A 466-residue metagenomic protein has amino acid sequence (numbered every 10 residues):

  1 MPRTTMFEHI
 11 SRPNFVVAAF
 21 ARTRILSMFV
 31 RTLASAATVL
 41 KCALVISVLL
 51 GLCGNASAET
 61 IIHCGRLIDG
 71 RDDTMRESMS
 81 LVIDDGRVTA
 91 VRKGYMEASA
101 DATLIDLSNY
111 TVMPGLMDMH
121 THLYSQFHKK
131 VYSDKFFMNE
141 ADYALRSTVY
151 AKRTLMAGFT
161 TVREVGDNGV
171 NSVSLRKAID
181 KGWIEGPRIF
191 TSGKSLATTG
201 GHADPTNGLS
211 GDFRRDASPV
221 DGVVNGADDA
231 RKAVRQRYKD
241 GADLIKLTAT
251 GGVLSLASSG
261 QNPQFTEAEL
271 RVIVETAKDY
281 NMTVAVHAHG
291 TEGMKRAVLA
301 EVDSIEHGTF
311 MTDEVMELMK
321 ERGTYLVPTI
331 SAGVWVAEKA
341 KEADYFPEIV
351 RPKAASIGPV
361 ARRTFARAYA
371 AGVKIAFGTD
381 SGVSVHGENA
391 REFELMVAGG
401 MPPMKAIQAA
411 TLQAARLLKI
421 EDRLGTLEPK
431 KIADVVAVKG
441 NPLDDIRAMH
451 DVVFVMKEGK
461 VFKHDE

Functional and structural regions predicted by a protein language model:
V39-L52: Bacterial N-terminal signal peptides
L67, R71-M113: Histidine-rich, glycine-flanked metal-binding segment
Y110-W183, T199-T206, A268, E292 (+1 more regions): Metal-associated gating/positioning segment near the N- to mid-region
S125-D142, K152-L155, T199-P219, V253-E267 (+1 more regions): Active-site gating loops and adjacent loop-to-helix segments of metal-dependent hydrolytic enzymes
F127-V131, S172, G201-H202, S255-A257 (+6 more regions): Histidine/acidic-residue-rich catalytic or RNA/ligand-binding cores of hydrolases and nuclease-related proteins
K135, D279-T283, Y345-I349, A355-P442: His/Asp/Glu-enriched, well-ordered alpha-helical/loop segment that forms or immediately abuts the divalent-metal
R146-S172, E185-S195, A242-S255, T283 (+2 more regions): Divalent metal-dependent hydrolysis catalytic cores, especially in the metallo-beta-lactamase
K177, K181-S195, Q261-V286, V327-P328: Alpha-helix-loop-beta-strand connector modules within alpha/beta enzyme cores
